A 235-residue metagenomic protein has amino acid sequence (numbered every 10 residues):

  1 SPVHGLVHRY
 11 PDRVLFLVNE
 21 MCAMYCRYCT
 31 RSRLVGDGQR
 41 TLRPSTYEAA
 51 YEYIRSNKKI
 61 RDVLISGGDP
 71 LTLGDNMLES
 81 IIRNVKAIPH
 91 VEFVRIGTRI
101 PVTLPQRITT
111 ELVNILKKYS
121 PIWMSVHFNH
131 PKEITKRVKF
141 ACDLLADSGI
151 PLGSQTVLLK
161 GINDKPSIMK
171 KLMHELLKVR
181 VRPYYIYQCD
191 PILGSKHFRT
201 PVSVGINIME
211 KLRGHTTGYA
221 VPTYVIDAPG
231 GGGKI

Functional and structural regions predicted by a protein language model:
S1-L15, R33: N-terminal [4Fe-4S]-dependent radical SAM core
V18-R33: Local cysteine-cluster metal-coordination motifs and their immediate loop/turn environment, predominantly Fe-S cluster
E20-C22, D69, I100, H130 (+1 more regions): Short, flexible loop/turn elements at secondary-structure junctions
C29, R43, V85: Phosphate-binding glycine-rich loops and their immediate beta-loop-alpha structural context
L34-T41: A short alpha->loop->secondary-structure connector
E48-D62, L71-T216: Conserved AdoMet/S-adenosylmethionine-binding subsite of the radical SAM
I208-I235: C-terminal accessory regions of radical SAM enzymes
